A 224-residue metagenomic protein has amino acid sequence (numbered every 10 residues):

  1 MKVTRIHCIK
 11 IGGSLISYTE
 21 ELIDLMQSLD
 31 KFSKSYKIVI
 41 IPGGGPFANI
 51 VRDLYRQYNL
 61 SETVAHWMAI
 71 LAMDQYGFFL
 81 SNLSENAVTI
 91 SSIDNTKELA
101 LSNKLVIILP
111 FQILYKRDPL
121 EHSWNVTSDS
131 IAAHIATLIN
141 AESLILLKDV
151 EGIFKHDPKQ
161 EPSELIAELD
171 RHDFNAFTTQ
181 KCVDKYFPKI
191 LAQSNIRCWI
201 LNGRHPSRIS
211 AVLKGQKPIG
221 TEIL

Functional and structural regions predicted by a protein language model:
M1-L224: C-terminal catalytic "cap/lid" subdomain
